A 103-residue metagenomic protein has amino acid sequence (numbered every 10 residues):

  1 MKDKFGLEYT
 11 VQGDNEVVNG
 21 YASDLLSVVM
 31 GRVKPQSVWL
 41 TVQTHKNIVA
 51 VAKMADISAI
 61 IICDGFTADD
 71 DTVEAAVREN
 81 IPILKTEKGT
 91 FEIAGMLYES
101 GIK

Functional and structural regions predicted by a protein language model:
M1-K2, D69: A diffuse structural propensity rather than consistent per-protein peaks
K2-G20, M30-G31: An N-cap/entry alpha-helix motif that binds or orients negatively charged groups
V17-V18, S23-V38, Q43-K103: Feature captures the catalytic cores and cofactor-binding loops of soluble hydro-lyases/lyases that act on carboxylate
